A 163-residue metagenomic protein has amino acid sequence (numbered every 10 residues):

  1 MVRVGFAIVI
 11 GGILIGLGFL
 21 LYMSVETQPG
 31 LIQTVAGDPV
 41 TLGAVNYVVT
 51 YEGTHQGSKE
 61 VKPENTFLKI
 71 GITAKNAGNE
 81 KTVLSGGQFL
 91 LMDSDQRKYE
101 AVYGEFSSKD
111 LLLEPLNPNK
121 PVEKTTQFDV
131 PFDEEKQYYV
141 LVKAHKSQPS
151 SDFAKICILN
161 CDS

Functional and structural regions predicted by a protein language model:
V2-M23, Q88-S94, L116-S163: Surface-exposed edge beta-strand/loop patches
P29-E64: Low-complexity, acidic Ser/Thr/Pro/Gly-rich terminal tails and inter-domain linkers that flank the onset of structured
L42-A44, P63-K69, L84-G86, K109-L111 (+3 more regions): Extracytoplasmic
E52-K69, E80-K81, E114-P118: Short, solvent-exposed beta-strand/turn "edge" segments of beta-rich domains on protein surfaces
A74-G78: Asparagine-centered strand-capping/turn motif at beta-strand->loop junctions
E80-Q88, A101-V102, Q137-Y139: Short, hydrophobic/aromatic beta-strand segments
R97-V102, S150: Surface-exposed loop/edge segments in extracytoplasmic proteins
E100-D110: Short beta-strand and strand-turn-strand segments in soluble, beta-rich domains
